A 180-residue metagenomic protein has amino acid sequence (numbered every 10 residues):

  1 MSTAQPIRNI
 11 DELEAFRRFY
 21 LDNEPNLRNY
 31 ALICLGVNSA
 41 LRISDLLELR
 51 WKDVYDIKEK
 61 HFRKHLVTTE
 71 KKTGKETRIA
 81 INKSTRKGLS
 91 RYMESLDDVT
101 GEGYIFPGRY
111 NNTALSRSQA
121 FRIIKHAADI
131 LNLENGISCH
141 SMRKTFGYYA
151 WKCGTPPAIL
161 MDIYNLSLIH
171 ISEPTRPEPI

Functional and structural regions predicted by a protein language model:
M1-L13: Extended, non-globular alpha-helical segments
Q5, K71-S90, E102-K125: C-terminal catalytic core of Y-nucleophile DNA break-rejoin enzymes
I10-S39, I43: Basic, Lys/Arg- and aromatic-enriched nucleic-acid-binding interface segment
G36, A150-W151: Short helix-to-turn junction characteristic of helix-turn-helix DNA-binding domains, especially the helix
G36-E59, A158-I159: Short, charged phosphate-coordinating catalytic segments
D45-L47, G136-I137, G147, T155-L166 (+1 more regions): Active-site-proximal segment of tyrosine recombinases
E48-E76, A80-T85: Conserved tyrosine-mediated DNA breakage-rejoining catalytic core shared by Y-recombinases
I169-I180: Single conserved hydrophobic/aromatic residue that forms the stacking wall/gate of nucleotide- or nucleobase-binding
